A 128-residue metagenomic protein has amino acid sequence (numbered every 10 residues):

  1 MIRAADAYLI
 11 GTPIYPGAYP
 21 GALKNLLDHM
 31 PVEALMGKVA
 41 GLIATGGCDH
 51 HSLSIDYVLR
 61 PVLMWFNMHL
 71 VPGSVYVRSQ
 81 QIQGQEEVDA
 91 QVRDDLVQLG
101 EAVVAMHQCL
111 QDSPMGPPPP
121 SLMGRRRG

Functional and structural regions predicted by a protein language model:
M1-F66: Helix-loop-strand module that forms the ligand-binding subsite of alpha/beta enzymes
V71-G128: Glycine-rich phosphate/pyrophosphate-binding loop and the adjoining helix
